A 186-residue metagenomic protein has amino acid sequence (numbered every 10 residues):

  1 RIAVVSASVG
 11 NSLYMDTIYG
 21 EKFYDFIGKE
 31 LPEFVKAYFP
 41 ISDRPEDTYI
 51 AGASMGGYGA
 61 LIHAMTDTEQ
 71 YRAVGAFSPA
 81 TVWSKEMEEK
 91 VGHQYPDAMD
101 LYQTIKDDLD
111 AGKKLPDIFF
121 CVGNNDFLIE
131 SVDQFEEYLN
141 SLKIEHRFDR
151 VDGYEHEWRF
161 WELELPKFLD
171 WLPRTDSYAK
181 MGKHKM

Functional and structural regions predicted by a protein language model:
R1-M186: Non-catalytic cap/lid and distal C-terminal segments of serine-dependent acyl enzymes
